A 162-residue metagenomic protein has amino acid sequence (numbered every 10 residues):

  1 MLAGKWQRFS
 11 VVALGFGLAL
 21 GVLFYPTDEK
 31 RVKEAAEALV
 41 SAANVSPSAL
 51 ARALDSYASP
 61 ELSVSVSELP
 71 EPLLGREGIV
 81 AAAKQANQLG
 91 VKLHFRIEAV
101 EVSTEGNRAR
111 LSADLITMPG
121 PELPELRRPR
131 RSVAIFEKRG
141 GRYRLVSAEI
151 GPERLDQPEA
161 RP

Functional and structural regions predicted by a protein language model:
L2-F9, R110, L126-P162: Short beta-strand edge/turn micro-motifs at domain boundaries
Q7-F24: Hydrophobic membrane-insertion alpha-helices, especially the h-region of bacterial N-terminal signal peptides
D28-A42: Alpha-helical transmembrane signal-anchor/signal-peptide segments
A35, P47-S67: Short, well-ordered alpha-helical segments enriched in acidic and aromatic residues
P60-V100: A solvent-exposed, acidic/Ser-Thr-rich amphipathic alpha-helical stretch
Q88-K92, I116-R128: Short, cysteine-centered beta-strand-loop-beta hairpins and adjacent loop/turn segments enriched in charged/polar
S103-E105, R139: Structural motif
E105-T117: A short hydrophobic beta-strand element
